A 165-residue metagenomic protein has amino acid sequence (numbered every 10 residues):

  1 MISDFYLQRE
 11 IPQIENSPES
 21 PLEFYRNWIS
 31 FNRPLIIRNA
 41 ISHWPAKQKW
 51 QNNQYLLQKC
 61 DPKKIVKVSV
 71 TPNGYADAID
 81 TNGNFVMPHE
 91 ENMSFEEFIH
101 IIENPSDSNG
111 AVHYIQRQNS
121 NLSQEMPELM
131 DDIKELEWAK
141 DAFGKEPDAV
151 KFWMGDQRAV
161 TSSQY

Functional and structural regions predicted by a protein language model:
M1-Y165: N-terminal accessory scaffold of Fe(II)-dependent oxygenases
